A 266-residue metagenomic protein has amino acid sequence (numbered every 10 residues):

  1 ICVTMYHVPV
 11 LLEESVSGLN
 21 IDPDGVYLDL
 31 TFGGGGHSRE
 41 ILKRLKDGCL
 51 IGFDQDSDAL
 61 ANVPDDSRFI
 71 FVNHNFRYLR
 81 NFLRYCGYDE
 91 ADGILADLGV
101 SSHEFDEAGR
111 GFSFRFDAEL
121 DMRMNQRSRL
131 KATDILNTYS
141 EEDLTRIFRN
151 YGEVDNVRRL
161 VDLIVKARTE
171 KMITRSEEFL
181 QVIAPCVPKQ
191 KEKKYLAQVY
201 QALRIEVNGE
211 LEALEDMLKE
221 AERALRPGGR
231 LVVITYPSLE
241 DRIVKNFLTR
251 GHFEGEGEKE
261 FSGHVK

Functional and structural regions predicted by a protein language model:
C2-K266: S-adenosyl-L-methionine-dependent methyltransferase catalytic core, i.e., the SAM/SAH-binding region
